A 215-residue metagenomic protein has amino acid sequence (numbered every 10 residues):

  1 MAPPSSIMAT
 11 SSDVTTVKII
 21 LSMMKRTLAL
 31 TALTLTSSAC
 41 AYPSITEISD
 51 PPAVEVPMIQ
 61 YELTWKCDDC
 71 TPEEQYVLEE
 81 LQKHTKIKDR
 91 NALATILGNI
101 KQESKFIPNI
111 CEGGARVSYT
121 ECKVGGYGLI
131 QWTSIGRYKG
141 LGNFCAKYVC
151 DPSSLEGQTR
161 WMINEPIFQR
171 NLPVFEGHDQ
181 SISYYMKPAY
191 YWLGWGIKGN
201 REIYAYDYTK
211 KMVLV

Functional and structural regions predicted by a protein language model:
S5-T15, S22: Low-acidity, Ser/Thr- and Arg-rich intrinsically disordered low-complexity segments
I20-L28: Bacterial N-terminal signal peptides that target proteins for export
T27-L35: Sec-dependent N-terminal signal peptides
P52-L81, K101-S181: Peptidoglycan-targeting cell-wall enzymes and recognition modules
K83-N91: Short, charged helix-capping/linker segments at alpha-helix termini
R90-L97, S183-K187: Alpha-helical scaffolds flanking conserved acidic
G177-V215: Active-site or metal-binding loop neighborhoods of secreted/extracellular toxin and effector enzymes
